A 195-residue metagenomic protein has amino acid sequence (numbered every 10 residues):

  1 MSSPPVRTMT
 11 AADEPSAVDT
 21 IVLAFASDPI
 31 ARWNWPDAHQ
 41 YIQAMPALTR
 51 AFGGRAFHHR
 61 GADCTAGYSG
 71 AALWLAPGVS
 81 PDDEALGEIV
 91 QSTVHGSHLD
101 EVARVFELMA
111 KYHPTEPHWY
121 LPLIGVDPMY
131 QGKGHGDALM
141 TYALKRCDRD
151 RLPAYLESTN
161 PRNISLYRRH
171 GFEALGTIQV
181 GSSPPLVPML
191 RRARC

Functional and structural regions predicted by a protein language model:
P5-D19, L23: A short beta-loop-alpha structural element at the N-terminal edge of CoA-dependent acyl/N-acetyltransferase catalytic
A38-G61: Active-site rim helix/loop that mediates acceptor-substrate recognition in acyltransferases
G54-W74, G125-D127: Conserved beta-hairpin
A71-Q131, G181: Conserved acyl-donor/pantetheine-binding loop and adjacent beta-alpha core of acyl/acetyltransferases and related
P117-Y120, R146-T159: Conserved GNAT acetyl-CoA-binding A-motif
L123-Q131, Y155-I164, G181-P184, R192-A193: Conserved beta-strand-loop-alpha-helix junction that forms the acyl-donor binding cleft
V126, G132-K145, R169: Conserved acetyl-CoA-binding loop-helix of GNAT-fold acetyltransferases
D137, R149-R151, N160-T177, G181: Conserved active-site alpha-helix within GNAT-family acetyltransferase domains
